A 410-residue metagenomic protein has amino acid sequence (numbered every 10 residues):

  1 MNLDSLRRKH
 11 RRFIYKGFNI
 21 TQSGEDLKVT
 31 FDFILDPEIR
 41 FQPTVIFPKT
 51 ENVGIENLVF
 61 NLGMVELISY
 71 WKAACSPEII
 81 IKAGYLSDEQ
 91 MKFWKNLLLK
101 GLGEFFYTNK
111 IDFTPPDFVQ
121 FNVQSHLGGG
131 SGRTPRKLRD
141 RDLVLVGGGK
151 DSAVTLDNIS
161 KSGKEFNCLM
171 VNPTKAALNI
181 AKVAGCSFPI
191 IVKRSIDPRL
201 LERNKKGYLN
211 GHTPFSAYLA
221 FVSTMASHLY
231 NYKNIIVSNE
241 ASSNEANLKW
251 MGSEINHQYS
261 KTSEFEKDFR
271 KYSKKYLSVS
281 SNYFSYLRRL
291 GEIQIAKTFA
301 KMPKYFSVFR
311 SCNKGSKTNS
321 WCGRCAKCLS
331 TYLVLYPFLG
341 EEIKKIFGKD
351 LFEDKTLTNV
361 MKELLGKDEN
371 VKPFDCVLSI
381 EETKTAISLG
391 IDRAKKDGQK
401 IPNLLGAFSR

Functional and structural regions predicted by a protein language model:
M1-G128, T134-R141, N158-D197, N231: RNA-binding accessory domains that recognize and position tRNA/RNA substrates
M1-I34, K275, V279-S280, F284-Y286 (+1 more regions): ATP/NTP-dependent adenylation/nucleotidyl-transfer catalytic domains that generate, transfer, or process NMP-activated
Y70-I81, S227-I235, Y336-I346, D392-D397: Short helix-capping/linker segments at secondary-structure and domain boundaries
R133-S162, F299, T331: A phosphate-binding catalytic loop at a beta-strand-loop-alpha-helix junction that coordinates phosphoryl groups
G147-D151, F215, G291, S320-K327: Secondary-structure capping and boundary motifs in well-ordered enzyme cores
A153-D157, A217-M225, K297, K327-V334: Contiguous, well-ordered alpha-helical segments that form the cores/surfaces of helical PPI scaffolds
G163-E165, K206-Y208, M251-H257, C312-N319: Short helix/strand-bridging catalytic loops that position acidic/His residues to coordinate divalent metals and engage
N172-S307: ATP-dependent adenylate-handling ligase core
